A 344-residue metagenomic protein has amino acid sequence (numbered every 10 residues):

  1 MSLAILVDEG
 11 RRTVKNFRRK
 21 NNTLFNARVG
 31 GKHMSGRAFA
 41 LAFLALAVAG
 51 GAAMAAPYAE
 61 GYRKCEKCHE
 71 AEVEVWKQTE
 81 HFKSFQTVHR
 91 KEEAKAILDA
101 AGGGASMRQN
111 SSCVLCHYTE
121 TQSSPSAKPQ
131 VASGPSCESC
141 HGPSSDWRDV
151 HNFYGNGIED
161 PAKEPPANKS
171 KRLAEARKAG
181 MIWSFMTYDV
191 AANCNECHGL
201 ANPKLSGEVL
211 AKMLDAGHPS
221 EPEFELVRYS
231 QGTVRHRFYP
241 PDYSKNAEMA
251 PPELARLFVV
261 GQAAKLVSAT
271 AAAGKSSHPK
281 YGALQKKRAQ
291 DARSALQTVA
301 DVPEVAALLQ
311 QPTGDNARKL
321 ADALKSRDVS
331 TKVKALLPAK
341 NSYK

Functional and structural regions predicted by a protein language model:
K15, R19-H33: Short, Lys/Arg-enriched N-terminal segments with co-localized hydrophobic residues within the first ~10-30 amino acids
G31-L41: Bacterial N-terminal signal peptides that target proteins for export
L41-G50: Bacterial N-terminal signal peptides
G51-A55: Sec/Tat signal peptide C-region and signal peptidase I cleavage site
A56-A71: Short N-terminal segments immediately surrounding and downstream of signal-peptide cleavage
Y58-G61, Q109, S133, V190-A191: Short metal-coordination and nucleic-acid-contact micro-motifs, chiefly zinc-binding Cys/His arrays
E66, V114, E138, N195: Cys/His/Pro-rich metal-binding microdomains
A71-G102, P125-P135, S144-K344: Primarily the internal scaffold of c-type cytochrome electron-transfer domains, especially repeated/multiheme c-type
